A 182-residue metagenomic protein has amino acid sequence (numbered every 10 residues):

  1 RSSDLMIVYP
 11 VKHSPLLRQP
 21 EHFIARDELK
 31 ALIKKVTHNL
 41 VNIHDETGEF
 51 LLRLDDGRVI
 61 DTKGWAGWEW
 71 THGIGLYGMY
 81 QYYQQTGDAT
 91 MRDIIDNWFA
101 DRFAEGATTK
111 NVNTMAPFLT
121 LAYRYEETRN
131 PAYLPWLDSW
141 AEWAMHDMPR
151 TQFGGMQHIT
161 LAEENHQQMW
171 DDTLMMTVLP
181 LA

Functional and structural regions predicted by a protein language model:
R1-S2: Short, small-residue-biased leader/transition segments that mark boundaries at the very start of proteins
I7-K30, V36-A66, G106, L174-M176: His/Met- and acidic-residue-enriched segments that coordinate or traffic transition-metal cofactors and support
I7-L17, G67-Y83, K110-E126, M169-A182: Well-ordered alpha-helical segments within folded domains of soluble proteins
L17-K34, Y82-D96, R124-S139: Structural helix-adjacent loops and short alpha-helical linkers that scaffold large soluble proteins
K35, N39, Q81, D101 (+2 more regions): Alpha-helical scaffold segments in carbohydrate-active enzymes
L40-G67, T90-M115, M145-Q167: Glycine- and aromatic-rich loop/turn segments at beta-sheet edges
R129-R150, G155: A generic, well-ordered mixed alpha/beta core segment in the N-terminal half of proteins
P131-D138, E164-V178: Short, amphipathic alpha-helical segments
